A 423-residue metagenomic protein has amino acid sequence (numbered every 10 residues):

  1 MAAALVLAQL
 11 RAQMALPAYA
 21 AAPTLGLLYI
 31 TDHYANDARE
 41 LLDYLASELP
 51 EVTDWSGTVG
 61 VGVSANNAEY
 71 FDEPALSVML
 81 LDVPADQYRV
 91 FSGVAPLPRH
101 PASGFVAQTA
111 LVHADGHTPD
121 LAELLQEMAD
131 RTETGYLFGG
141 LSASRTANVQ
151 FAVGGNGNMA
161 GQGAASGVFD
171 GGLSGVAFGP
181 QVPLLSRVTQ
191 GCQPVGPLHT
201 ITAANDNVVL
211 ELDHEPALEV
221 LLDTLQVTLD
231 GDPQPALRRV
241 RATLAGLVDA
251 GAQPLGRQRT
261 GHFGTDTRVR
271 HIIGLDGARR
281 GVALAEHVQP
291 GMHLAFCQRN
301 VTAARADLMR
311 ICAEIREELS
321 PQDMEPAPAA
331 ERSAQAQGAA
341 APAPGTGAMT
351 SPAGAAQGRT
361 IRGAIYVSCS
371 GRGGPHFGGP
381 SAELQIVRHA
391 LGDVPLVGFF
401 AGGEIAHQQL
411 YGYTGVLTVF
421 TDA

Functional and structural regions predicted by a protein language model:
M1-N36, Y44-S47, V52-A364, C369-H376 (+3 more regions): Small-residue-enriched flexible segments
L41: Contiguous, structured surface segment used for ligand recognition
P380-E383: Charged helix-capping and loop-helix junction motifs
